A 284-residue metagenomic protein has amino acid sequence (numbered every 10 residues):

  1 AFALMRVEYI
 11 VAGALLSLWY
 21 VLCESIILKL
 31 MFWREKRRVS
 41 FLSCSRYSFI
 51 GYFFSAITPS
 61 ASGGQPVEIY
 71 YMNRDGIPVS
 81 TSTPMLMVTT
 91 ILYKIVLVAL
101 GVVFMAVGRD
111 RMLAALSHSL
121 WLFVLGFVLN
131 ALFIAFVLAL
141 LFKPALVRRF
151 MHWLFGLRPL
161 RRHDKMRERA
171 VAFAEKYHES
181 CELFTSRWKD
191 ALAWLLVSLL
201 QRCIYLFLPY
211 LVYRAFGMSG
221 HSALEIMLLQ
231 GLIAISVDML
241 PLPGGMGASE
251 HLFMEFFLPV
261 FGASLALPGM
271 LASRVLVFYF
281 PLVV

Functional and structural regions predicted by a protein language model:
A1, G51-D164, L242, M246-V284: Transmembrane helix-loop-helix hairpins in multi-pass inner-membrane proteins
A1-F49, A115-V237, L271, L276-V284: Predominantly cytoplasmic-facing regulatory/coupling regions of multi-pass membrane proteins
